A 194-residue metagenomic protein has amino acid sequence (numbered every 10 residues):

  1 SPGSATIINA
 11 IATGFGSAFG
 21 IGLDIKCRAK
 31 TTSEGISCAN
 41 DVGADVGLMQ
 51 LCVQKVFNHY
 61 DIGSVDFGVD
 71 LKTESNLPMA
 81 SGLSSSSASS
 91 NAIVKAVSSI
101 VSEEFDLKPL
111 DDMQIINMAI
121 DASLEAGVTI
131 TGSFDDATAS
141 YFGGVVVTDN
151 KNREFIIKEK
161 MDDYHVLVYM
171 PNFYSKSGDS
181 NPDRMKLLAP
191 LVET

Functional and structural regions predicted by a protein language model:
S1-S81, S99, E103-K108: ATP-binding N-lobe of GHMP and related small-molecule kinases
P2, G22, A44-L51, S84-A88 (+7 more regions): Conserved active-site and cofactor/substrate-binding residues in soluble primary-metabolism enzymes
S4-T6, I11-G22, A80-S90, S123 (+1 more regions): FAD-binding core of FAD-dependent oxidoreductases, characterized by glycine-rich FAD pyrophosphate-binding loops
S17-G20, K26-R28, N58, S90-A92 (+3 more regions): Short, low-complexity, polar/charged sequence segments that are solvent-exposed and flexible
L83-K108, D112, Y141-G143: DPxDG-like acidic metal-binding loop motif
D112-T194: ATP-dependent small-molecule kinase catalytic core of the GHMP/sugar-kinase superfamily and closely related
